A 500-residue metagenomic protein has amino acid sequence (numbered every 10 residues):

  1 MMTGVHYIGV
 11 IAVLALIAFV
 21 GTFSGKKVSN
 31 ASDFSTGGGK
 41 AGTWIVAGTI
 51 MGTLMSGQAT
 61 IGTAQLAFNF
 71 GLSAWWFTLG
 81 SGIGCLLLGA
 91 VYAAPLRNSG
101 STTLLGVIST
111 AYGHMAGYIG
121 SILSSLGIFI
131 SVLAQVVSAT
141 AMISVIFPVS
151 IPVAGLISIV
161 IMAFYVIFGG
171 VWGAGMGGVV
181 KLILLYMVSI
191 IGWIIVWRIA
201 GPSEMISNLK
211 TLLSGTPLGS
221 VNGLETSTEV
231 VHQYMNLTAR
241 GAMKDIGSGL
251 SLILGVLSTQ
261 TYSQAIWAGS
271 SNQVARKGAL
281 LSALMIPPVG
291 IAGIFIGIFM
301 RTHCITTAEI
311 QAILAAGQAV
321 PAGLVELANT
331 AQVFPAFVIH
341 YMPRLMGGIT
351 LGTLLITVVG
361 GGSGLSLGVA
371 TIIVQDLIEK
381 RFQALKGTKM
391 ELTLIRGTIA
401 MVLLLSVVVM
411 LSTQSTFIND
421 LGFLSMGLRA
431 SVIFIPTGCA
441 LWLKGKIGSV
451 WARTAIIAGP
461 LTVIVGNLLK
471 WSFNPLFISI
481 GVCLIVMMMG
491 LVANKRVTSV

Functional and structural regions predicted by a protein language model:
M1-F23, S449-V500: A generic transmembrane alpha-helix motif of multi-pass inner-membrane proteins
M1-T60, V166-G169, V188, G192: Membrane-interface "cap" regions at the ends of multi-pass membrane proteins
M2, G39, I45, G62-L72 (+1 more regions): Loop-to-helix junctions at membrane interfaces in multi-pass transport proteins
M2-G25, G37, A41, Q65-G106 (+2 more regions): Extracellular loop-to-transmembrane helix junctions
V20, S24-K27, F129-V136, S144 (+8 more regions): Hydrophobic alpha-helical segments and their helix-loop junctions in multi-pass secondary transporters
A31, S101-L105, S109, G170-V180 (+7 more regions): Hydrophobic, small-residue-rich membrane helices and short re-entrant helix-turn-helix hairpins that build
W75-G169, S251-G255, I356-S363: Helix-loop-helix module between adjacent transmembrane segments
H114-Y118, V374-Q414: Loop-to-transmembrane helix boundary motifs in multi-pass membrane proteins
